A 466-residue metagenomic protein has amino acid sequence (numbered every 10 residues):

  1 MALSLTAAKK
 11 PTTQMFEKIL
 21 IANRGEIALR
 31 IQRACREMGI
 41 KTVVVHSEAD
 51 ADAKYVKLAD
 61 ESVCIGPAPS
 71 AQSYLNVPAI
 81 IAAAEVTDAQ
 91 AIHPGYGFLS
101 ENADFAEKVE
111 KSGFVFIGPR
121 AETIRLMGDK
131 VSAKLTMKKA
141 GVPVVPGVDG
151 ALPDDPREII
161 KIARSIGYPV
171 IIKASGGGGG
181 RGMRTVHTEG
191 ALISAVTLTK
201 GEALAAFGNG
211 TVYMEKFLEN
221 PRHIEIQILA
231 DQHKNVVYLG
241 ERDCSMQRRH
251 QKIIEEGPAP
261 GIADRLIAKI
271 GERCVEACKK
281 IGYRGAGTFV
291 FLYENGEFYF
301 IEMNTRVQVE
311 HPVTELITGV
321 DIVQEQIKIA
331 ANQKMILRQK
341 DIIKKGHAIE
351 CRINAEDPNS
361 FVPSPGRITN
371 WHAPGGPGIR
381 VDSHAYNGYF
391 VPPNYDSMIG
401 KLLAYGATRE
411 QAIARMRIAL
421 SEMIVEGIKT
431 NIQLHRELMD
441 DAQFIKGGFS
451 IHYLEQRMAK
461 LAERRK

Functional and structural regions predicted by a protein language model:
M1-A140, D149-K161, Q411: ATP-binding N-terminal substructure of ATP-dependent carboxylate-amine bond-forming enzymes
Q14-M15, I21-E37, S62-C64, E85-T87 (+5 more regions): ATP-dependent carboxylate activation and anion-phosphoryl transfer catalytic cores that bind Mg-ATP to form
V43, H93, V115-I117, V145 (+3 more regions): Structural detector of well-ordered beta-strand residues that form the stable sheet scaffold of enzyme domains
P69, T123, G176-G179, R306-E310: A short, flexible beta-alpha/helix-coil linker loop
V131, G177-R181, G346: Conserved A3 ("GATE") glycine/threonine-rich loop of ANL adenylate-forming enzymes
Y168-S175: Conserved anion/nucleotide-ligand pocket segment
